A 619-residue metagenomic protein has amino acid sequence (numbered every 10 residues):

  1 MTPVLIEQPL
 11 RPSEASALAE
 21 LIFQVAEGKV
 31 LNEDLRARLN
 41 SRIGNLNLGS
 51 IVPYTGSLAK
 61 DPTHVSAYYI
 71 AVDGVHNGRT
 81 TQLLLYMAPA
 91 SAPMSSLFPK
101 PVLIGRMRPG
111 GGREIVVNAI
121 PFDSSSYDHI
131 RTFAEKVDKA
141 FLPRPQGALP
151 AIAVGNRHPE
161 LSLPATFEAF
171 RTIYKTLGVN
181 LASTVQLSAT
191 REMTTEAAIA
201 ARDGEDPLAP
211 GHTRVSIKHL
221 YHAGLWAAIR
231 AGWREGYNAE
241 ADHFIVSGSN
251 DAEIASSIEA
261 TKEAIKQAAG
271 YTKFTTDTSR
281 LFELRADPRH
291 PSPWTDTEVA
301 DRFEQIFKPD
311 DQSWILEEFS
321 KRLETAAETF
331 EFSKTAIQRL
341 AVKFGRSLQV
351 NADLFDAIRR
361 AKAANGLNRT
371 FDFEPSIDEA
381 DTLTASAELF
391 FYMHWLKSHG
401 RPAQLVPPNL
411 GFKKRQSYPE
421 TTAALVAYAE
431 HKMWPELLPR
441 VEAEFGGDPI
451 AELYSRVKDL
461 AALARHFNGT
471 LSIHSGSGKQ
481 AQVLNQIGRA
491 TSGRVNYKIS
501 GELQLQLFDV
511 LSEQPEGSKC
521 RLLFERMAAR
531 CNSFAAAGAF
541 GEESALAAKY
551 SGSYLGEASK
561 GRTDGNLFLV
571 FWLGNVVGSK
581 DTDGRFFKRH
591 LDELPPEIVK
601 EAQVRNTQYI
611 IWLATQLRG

Functional and structural regions predicted by a protein language model:
T2-A227, A231-G232, G236, S247-P291 (+3 more regions): Active-site capping/gating regions of soluble enzymes
E235-A241, A327-E331: N-terminal small/glycine-rich loop or linker at the start of catalytic domains across soluble metabolic enzymes
D242, P375: Conserved, mostly hydrophobic/aromatic
S279-T329: Flexible glycine-/small-residue-enriched beta->alpha junction loops that bind anionic phosphate/pyrophosphate groups
T335: Metal-assisted phosphate- and nucleotidyl-transfer catalytic regions
Q338: Active-site acidic/histidine clusters and adjacent loop/turn architecture that either coordinate catalytic ions
D372: Mobile, glycine- and charge-enriched loop segments and immediately flanking short secondary-structure elements within
